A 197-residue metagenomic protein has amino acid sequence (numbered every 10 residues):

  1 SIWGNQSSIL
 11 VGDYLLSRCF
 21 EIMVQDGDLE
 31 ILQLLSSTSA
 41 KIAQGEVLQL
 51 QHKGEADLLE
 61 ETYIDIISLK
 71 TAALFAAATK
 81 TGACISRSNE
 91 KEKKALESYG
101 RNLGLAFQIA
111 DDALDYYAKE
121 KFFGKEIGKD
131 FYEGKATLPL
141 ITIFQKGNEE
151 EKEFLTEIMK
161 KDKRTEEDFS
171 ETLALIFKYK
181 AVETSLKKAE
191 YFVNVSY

Functional and structural regions predicted by a protein language model:
S1-Y197: All-alpha prenyltransferase/terpene-synthase fold signal
